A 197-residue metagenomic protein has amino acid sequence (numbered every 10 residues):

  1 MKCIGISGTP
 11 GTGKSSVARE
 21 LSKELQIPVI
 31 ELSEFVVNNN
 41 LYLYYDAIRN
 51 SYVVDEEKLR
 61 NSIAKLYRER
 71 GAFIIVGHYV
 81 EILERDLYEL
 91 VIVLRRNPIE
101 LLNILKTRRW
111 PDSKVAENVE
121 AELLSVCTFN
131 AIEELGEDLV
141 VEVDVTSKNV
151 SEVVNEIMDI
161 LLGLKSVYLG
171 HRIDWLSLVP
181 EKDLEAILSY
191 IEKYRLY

Functional and structural regions predicted by a protein language model:
M1-C3: Pre-Walker A (Motif I) flank of P-loop NTPase domains
I6: Hydrophobic anchor at the beta1->P-loop junction of P-loop NTPases
P10: The conserved Walker
K14: Conserved lysine of the Walker
V17, L21: Hydrophobic positions on the alpha1 helix immediately C-terminal to the Walker A/P-loop
P28-L83, V179: ATP-dependent small-molecule kinase phosphotransfer cores that center on conserved nucleotide phosphate-binding segments
Y44, R95-V145, L162-K165: A glycine- and Lys/Arg-enriched "phosphate-lid" helix/loop adjacent to the NTP-binding pocket of small-molecule kinases
E133-Y197: NTP-dependent small-molecule kinase module
